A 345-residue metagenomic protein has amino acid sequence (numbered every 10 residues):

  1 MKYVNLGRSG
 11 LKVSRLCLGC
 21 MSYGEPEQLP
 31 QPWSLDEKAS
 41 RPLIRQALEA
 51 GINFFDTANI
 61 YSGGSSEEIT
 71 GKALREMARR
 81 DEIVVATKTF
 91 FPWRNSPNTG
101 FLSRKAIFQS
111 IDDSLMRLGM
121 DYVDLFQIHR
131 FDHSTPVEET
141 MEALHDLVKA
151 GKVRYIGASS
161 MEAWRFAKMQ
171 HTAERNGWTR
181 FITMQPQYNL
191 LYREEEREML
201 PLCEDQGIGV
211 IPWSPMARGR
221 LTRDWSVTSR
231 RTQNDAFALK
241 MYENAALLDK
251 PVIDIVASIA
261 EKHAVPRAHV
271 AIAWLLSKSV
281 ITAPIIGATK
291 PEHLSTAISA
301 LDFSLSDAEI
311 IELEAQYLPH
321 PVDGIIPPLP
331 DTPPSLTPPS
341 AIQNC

Functional and structural regions predicted by a protein language model:
M1-I83, K149: N-terminal binding-site loop/beta-alpha segment at the start of enzyme catalytic domains that lines or forms
M1-K2, R41, D205, S229-K262 (+2 more regions): Terminal-tail/helix-coil boundary detector
L6, L18, S40, F55 (+13 more regions): Conserved, mostly hydrophobic/aromatic
L11-L16, G51-N53, R79-I83, M120-D124 (+5 more regions): Short, well-ordered coil/turn segments that N-cap beta-strands
S22, T89-F91, H129-D132, S160-E162 (+4 more regions): Active-site-proximal loop/turn and secondary-structure-junction residues that shape catalytic pockets, frequently
P26-E27, R94-E194, E198: Glycine/proline-rich, positively charged, aromatic-decorated active-site loop/lid region on the catalytic face
I44, E67, G71, I111-L115 (+7 more regions): Generic structural signal for well-ordered alpha-helices, preferentially at hydrophobic/aromatic core positions
E194-R231, P266: Aromatic-lined glycan-binding groove of carbohydrate-active enzymes
